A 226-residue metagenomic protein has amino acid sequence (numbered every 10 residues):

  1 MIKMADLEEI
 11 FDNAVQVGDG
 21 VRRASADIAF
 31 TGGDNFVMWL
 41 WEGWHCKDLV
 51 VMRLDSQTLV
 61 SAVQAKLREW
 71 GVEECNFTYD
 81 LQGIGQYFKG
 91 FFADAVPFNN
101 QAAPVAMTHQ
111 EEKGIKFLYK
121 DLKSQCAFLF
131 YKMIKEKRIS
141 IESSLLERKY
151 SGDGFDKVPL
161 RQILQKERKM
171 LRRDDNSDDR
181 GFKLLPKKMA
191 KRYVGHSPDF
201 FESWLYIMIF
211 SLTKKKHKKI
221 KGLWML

Functional and structural regions predicted by a protein language model:
M1-K120, S124-F128, K132-L226: RNase H-like, metal-dependent nuclease domains and their acidic two-metal-ion catalytic environment used
